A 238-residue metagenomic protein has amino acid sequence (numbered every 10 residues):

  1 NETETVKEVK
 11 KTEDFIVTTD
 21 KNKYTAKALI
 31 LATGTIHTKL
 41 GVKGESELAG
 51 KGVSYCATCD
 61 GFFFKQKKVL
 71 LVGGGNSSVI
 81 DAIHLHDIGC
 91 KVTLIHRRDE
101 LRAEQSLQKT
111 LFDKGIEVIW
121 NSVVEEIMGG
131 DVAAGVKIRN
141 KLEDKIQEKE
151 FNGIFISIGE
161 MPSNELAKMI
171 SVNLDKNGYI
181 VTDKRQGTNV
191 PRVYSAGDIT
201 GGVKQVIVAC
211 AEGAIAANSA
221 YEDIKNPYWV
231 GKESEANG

Functional and structural regions predicted by a protein language model:
N1-T18, K23-A26, D87-K184, I224-G238: A Rossmann-like FAD-binding core segment of flavoenzymes
K27-A28, K51, Q66-K68: Nucleotide donor/acceptor-binding cores
L31-A32, L71, I156-S157: Redox-cofactor binding/interface segments in oxidoreductases and associated redox assembly factors
I36, G41, S46-F63, I158-V208 (+2 more regions): FAD-site-proximal beta/loop scaffold in flavoenzymes
G73-G75: Glycine-rich Rossmann-fold phosphate-binding loop(s) that bind the pyrophosphate of adenine dinucleotide cofactors
S78-V79: N-terminal Rossmann-fold NAD(P) dinucleotide-binding loop
